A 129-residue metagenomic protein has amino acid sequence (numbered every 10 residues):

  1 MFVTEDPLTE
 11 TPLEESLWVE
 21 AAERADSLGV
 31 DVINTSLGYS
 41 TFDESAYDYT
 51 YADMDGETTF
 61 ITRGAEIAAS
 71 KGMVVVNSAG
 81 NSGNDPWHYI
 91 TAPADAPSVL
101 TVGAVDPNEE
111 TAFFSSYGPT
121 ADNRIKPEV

Functional and structural regions predicted by a protein language model:
M1-A46, L100-D106: Subtilisin-like peptidase catalytic core
E15-A22, T62, E66, I90 (+2 more regions): Extracytoplasmic/secreted envelope proteins and their assembly/folding machinery, especially bacterial periplasmic
D26-I33, S70-V75, P97-T101, I125-P127: Loop/turn elements at helix/coil->beta-strand transitions in domains of secreted/extracellular proteins
F42-A46, N84-H88, E110-F113: Extracytoplasmic/secreted cell-surface and envelope-processing proteins
D43-D55: Glycine/threonine-rich flexible loop motifs
D55-G72: Catalytic-core regions built around general acid/base machinery
G80: Active-site glycine-centered loops adjacent to acidic/histidine catalytic or metal-binding residues that shape
A94-V129: Extracellular S/T/G-rich loop segment that most often corresponds to the catalytic His/Ser-adjacent loop
